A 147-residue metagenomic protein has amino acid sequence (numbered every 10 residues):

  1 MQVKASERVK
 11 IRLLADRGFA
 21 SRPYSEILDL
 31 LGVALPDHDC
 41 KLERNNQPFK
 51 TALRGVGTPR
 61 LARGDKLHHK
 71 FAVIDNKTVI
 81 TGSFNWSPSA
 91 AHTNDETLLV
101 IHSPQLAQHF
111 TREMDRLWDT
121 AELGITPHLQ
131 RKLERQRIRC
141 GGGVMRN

Functional and structural regions predicted by a protein language model:
Q2-N147: PLD/PLD-like phosphodiesterase catalytic module centered on the HKD motif
